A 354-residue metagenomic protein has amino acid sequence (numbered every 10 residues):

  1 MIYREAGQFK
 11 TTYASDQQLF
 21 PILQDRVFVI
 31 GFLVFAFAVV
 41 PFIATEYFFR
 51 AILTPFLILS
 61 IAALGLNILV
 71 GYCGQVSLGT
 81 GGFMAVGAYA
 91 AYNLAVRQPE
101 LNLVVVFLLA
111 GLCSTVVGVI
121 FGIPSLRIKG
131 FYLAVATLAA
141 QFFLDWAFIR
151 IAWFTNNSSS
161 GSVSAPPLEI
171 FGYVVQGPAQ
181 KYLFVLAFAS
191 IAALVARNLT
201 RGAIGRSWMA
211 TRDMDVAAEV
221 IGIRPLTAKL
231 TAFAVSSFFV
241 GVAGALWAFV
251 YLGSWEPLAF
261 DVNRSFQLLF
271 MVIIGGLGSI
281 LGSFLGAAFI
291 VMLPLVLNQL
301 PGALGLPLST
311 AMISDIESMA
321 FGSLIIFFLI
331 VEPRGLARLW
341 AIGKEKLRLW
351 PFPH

Functional and structural regions predicted by a protein language model:
M1-H354: Transmembrane alpha-helices and adjacent helix-loop boundaries
